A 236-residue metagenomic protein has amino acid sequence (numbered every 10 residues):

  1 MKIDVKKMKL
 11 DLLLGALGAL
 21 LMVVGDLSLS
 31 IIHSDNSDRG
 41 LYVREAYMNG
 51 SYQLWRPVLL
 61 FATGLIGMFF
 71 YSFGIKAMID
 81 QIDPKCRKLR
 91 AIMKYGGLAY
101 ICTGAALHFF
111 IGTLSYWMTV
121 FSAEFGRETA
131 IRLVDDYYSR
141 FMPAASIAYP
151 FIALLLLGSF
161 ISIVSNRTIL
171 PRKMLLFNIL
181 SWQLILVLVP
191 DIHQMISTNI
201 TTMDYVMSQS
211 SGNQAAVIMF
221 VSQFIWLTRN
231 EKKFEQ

Functional and structural regions predicted by a protein language model:
M1-Q236: Hydrophobic, aromatic-enriched alpha-helical segments typical of multi-pass transmembrane helices
